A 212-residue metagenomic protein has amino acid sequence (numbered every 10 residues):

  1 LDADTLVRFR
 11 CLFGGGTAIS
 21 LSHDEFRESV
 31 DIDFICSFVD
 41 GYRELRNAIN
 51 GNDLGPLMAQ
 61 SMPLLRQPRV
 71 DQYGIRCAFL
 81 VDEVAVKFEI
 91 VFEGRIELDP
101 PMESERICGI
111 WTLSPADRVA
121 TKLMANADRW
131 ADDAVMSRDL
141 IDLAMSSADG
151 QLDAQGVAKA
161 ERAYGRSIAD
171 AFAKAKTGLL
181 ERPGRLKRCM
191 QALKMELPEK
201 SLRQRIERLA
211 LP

Functional and structural regions predicted by a protein language model:
L1-P212: Compositionally biased terminal segments of proteins
